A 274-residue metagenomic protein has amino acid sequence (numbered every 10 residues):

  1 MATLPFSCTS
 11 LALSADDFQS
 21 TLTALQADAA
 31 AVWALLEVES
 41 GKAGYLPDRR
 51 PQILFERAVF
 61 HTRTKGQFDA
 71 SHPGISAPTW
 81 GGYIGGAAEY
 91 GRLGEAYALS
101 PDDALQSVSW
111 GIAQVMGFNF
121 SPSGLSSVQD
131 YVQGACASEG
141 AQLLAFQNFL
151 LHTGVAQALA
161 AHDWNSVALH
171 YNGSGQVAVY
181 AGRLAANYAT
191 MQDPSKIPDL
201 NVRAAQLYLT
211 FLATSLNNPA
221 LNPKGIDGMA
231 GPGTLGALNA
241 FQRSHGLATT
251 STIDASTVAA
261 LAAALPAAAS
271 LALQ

Functional and structural regions predicted by a protein language model:
M1-A2, Q274: Short, intrinsically disordered N-terminal pre-domain segments
A2-I197, T252: Catalytic glycan-binding domains that act on GlcNAc-containing polysaccharides
F6, A264-A268: Replication-associated primase and helicase/ATPase modules
A24-Q26, Q52, T214, G246 (+1 more regions): Residue-level recognition of short, structured coil/turn motifs that connect secondary structure elements
G41, Q176, R243, L247 (+1 more regions): Residue-level marker of structural boundaries
P122-S123, T153, L212-L216, F241 (+1 more regions): A short secondary-structure junction motif
I197-V202, L207-A263: Short acidic, glycine/serine/threonine-rich helix-capping segments at coil-helix boundaries
A268-Q274: C-terminal extensions
